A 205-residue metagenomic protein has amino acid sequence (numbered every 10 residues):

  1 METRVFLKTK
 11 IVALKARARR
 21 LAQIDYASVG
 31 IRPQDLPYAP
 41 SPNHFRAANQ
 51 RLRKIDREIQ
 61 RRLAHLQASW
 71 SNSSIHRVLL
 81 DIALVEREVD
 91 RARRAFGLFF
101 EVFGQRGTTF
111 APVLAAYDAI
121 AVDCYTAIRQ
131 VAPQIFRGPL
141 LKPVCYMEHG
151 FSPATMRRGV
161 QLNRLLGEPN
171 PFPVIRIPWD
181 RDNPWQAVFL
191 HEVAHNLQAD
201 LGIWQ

Functional and structural regions predicted by a protein language model:
M1-D90, G97: N-terminal low-structure segments adjacent to metalloprotease catalytic domains across cellular compartments
E2, P133, N163-L165: Short, flexible coil/linker segments at or flanking structured domains
I24, Q50-S69, D123-R137, P173-N183 (+1 more regions): Charged, low-complexity, helix/coiled-coil-prone segments
Y38-R62, V113-Y125, V160-L166, N183: Short, charge-rich amphipathic segments
H65, N72, A83, Q130 (+4 more regions): Generic detector of ordered, mature protein regions
Q67-F151: Low-complexity, highly charged intrinsically disordered N-terminal segments that act as targeting/localization
F100-V113, P139-F189, V193-D200: Active-site scaffold of zinc-dependent metalloenzymes
W204-Q205: Metalloprotease/metallohydrolase-associated module, dominated by Zn2+-dependent proteases
